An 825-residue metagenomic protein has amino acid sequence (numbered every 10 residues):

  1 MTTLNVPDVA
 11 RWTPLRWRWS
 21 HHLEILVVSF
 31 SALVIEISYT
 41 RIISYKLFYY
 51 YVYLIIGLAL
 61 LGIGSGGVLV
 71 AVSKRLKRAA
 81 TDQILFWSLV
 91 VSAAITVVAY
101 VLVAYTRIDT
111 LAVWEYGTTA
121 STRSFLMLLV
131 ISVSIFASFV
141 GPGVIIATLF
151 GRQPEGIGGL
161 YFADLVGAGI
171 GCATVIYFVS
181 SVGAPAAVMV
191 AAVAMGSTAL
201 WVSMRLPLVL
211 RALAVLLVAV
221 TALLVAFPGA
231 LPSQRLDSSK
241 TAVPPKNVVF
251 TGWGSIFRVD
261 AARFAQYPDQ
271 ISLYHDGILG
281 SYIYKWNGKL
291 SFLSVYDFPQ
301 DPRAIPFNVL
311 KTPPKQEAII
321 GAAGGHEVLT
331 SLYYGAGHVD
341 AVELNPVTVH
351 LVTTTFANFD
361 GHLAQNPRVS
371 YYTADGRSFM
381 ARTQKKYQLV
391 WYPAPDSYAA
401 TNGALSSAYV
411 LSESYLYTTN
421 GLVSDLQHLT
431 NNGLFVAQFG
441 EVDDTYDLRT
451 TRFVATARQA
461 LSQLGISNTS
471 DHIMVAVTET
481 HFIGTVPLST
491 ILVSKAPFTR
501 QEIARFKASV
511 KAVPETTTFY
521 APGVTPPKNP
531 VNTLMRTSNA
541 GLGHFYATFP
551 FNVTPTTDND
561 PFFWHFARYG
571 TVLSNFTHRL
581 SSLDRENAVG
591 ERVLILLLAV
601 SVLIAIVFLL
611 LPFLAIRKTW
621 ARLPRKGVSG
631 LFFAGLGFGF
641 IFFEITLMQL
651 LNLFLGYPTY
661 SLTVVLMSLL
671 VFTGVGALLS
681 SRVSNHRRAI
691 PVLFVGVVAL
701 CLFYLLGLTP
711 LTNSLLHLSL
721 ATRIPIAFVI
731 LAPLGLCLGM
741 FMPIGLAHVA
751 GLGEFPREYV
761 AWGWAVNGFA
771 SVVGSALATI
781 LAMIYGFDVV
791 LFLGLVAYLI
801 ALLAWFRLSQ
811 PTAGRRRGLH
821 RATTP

Functional and structural regions predicted by a protein language model:
T2-P825: Alpha-helical transmembrane segments of multi-pass membrane proteins
